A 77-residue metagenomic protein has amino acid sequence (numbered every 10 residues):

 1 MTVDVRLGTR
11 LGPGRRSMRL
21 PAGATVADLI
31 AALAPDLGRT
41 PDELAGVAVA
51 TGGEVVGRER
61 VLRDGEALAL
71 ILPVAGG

Functional and structural regions predicted by a protein language model:
M1-G76: Ubiquitin-like/PB1-type beta-grasp interaction modules and other compact soluble beta-rich domains
